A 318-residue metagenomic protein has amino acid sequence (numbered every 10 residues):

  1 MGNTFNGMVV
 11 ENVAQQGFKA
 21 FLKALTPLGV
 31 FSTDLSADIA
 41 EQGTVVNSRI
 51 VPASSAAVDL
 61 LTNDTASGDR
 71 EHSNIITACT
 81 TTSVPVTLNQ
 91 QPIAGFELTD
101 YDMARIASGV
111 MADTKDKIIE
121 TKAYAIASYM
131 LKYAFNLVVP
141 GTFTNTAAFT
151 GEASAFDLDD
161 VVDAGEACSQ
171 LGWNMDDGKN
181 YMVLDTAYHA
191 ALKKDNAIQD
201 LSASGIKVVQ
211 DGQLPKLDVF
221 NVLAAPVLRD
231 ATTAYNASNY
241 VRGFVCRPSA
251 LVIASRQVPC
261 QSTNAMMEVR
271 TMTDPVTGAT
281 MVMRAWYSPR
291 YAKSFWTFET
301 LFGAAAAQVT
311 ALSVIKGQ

Functional and structural regions predicted by a protein language model:
M1-L88, K316: N-terminal "assembly arms/tails" that initiate or stabilize quaternary assembly in self-assembling proteins
G2-F5, N264-Q318: Extended, compositionally biased alpha-helical segments that mediate assembly or anchoring
T4-V9, T26-P27, L35-D38, D59 (+5 more regions): Signature of extracytoplasmic/envelope-associated structural regions
S48, T82-N145, W173-M182, A285-A304: Long, contiguous amphipathic alpha-helices that act as assembly "spine/axial" helices in icosahedral shell and virion
P52, T186-Y188, T300: Short, flexible loop/turn elements at secondary-structure junctions
A56-D59, F96, A191-K194, L201 (+1 more regions): Short helix/loop capping segments that flank catalytic or ligand/cofactor-binding pockets
T142-D218: Extended, solvent-exposed, turn-rich assembly/linker loops in the middle of proteins
I206-R242, A285, T300: A structural signal for small-residue-enriched, beta-sheet-centric alpha/beta enzyme cores and oligomeric scaffold folds
